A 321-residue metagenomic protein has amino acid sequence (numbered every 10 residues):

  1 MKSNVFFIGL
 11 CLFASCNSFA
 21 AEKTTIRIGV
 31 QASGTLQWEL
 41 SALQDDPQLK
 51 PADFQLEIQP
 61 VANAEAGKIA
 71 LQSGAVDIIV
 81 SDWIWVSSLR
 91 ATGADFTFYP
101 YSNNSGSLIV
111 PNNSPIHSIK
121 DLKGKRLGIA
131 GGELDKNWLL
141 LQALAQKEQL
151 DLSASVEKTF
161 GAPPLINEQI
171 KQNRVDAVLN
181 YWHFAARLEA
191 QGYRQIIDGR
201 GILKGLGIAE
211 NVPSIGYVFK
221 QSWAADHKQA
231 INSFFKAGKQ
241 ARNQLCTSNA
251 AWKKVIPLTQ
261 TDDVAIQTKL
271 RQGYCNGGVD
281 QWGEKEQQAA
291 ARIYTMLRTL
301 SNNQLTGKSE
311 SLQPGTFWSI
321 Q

Functional and structural regions predicted by a protein language model:
K23-P47, S107-V110, P115, I119-R187 (+1 more regions): Bilobed "Venus flytrap"/periplasmic-binding protein-like clamshell domains and structurally analogous long
I26-I28, G93-Y101, R126-A130, K204-A209: A structural signal for short loop-to-beta-strand junctions that line the ligand-binding cleft of periplasmic/secreted
F54, Q72-S81, G93-F96, K125-R126 (+2 more regions): Alpha-to-beta junction loops
Q55-N63, V80, L152-A162: Short beta-strand-to-loop elements that line the ligand-binding cleft of bilobed periplasmic-binding protein-like
W83-I84, P164-I256: Pocket-lining segment of extracytoplasmic ligand-binding domains
F98-S118, E210-Q221, A225: Hydrophobic/proline-rich hinge and linker segments of small-molecule sensing/allosteric domains, predominantly
A224-S301: Secondary-structure end/capping motifs
A291-Q321: Conserved C-terminal helix/tail region of periplasmic/extracytoplasmic solute-binding proteins
